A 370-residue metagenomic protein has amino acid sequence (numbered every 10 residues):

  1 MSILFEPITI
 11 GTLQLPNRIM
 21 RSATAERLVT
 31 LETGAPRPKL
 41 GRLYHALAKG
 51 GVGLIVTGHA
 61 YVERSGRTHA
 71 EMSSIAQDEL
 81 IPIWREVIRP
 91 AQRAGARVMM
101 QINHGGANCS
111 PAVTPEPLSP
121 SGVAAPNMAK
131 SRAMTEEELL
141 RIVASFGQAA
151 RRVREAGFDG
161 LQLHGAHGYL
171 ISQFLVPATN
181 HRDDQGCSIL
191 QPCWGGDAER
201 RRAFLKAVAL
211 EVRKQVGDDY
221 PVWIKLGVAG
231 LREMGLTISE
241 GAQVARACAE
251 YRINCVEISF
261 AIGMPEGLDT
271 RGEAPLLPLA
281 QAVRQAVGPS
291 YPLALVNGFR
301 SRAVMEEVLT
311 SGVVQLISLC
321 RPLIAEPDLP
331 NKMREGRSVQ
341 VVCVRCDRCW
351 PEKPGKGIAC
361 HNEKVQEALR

Functional and structural regions predicted by a protein language model:
M1-R370: Flavin-dependent oxidoreductase catalytic cores
